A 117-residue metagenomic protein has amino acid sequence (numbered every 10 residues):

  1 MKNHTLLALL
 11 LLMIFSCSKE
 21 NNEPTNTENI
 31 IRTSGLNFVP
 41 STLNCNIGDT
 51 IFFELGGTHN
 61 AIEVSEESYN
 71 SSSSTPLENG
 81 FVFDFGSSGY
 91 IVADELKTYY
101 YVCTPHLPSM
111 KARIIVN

Functional and structural regions predicted by a protein language model:
K2-A8: Sec-dependent signal peptide recognition, specifically the positively charged N-region followed immediately by
L10-L11, L96: Residue-level signal for mature regions of secreted extracellular proteins and peptides
L11-L12, S72: Helix-centric, low-specificity signal for extended rod-like, repetitive segments
I14-S16: C-terminal motif of bacterial Sec signal peptides marking the signal peptidase cleavage site
S18-N117: Extracytoplasmic copper-binding redox domains, predominantly the cupredoxin/blue-copper superfamily
